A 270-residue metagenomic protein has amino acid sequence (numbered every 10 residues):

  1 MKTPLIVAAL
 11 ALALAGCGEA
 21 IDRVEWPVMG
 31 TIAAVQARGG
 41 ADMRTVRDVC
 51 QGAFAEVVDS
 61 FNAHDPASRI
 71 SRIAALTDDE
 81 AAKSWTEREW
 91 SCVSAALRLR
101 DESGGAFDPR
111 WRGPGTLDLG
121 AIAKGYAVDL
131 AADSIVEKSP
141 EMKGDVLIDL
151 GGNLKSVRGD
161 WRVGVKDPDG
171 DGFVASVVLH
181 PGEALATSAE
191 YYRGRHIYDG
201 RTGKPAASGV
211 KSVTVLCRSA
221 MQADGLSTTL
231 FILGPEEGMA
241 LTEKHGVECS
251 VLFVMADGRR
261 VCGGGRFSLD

Functional and structural regions predicted by a protein language model:
K2-D270: Mature catalytic core of soluble alpha/beta enzymes
